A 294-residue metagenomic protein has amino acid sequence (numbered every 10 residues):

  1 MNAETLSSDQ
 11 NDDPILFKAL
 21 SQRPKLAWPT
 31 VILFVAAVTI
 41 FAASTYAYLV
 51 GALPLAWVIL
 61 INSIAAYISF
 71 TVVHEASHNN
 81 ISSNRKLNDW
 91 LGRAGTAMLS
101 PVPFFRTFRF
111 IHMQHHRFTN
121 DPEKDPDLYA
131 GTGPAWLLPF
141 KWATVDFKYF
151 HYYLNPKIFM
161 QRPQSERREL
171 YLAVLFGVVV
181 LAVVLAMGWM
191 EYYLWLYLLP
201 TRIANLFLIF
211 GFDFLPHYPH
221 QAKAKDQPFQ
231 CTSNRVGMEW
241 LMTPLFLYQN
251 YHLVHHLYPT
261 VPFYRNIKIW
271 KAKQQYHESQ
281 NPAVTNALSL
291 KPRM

Functional and structural regions predicted by a protein language model:
M1-I68, A97-L199, T260-M294: Non-catalytic, topology-defining segments of multipass membrane proteins
I59-I61, W90, L175, I203-A204 (+2 more regions): Short hydrophobic/aromatic segments of transmembrane alpha-helices and their interfaces
S63-A65, A94, M190, L206-L208 (+1 more regions): Short hydrophobic "helix-edge" motifs at membrane interfaces and signal-peptide entry regions
S63-V73, L199-A224: Transmembrane alpha-helical segments that form the membrane-embedded catalytic/substrate-channel core of multi-pass
I64, D146, M238-Q249: Long helical/loop segments within the catalytic core of UDP-sugar-dependent glycosyltransferases, especially the large
I68-K86, F108-E123, F212, P216-P219 (+1 more regions): Acidic (Asp/Glu-rich) catalytic motifs at the cytosolic membrane interface
I81-P103, E123-W136, A224-E239: Juxtamembrane helix-capping/reentrant segments at transmembrane boundaries
D89, N205, T232, W270-K271 (+1 more regions): A short hydrophobic/aromatic micro-motif that marks alpha-helical segments and, especially, helix-coil
